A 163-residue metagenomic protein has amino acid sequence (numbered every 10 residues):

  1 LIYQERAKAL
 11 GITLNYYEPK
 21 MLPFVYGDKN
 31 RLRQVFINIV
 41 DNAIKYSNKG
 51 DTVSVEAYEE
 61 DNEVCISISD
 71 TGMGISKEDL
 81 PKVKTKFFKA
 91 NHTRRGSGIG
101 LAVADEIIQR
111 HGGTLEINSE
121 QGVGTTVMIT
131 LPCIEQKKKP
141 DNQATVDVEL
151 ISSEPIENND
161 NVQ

Functional and structural regions predicted by a protein language model:
K8, T13-P23: Conserved catalytic submotifs in the C-terminal HATPase_c
L32-R33, V64: A residue-level detector for a conserved hydrophobic packing site within the catalytic ATP-binding domain
A43-I44: Short helix-loop "hinge" at the ATP-lid/N-box region of the Bergerat-fold HATPase_c
G50-N62: Short beta-strand/loop element within the Bergerat-fold HATPase_c
D70: Acidic ATP/Mg2+-coordinating residue in the GHKL
I75-F87: Short conserved segment of the HATPase_c
